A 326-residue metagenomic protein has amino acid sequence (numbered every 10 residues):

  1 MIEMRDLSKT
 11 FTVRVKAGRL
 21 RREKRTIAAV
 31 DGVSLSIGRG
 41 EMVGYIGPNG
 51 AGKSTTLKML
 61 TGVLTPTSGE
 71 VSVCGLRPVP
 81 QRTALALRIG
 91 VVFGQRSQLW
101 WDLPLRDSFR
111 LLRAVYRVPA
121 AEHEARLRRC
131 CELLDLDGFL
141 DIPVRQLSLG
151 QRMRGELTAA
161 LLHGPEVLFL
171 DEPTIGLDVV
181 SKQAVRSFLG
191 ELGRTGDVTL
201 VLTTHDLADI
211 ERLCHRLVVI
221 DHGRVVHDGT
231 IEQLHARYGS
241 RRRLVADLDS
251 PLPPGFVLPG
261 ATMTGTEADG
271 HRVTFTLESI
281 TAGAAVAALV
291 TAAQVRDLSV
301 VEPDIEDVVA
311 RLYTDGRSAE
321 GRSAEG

Functional and structural regions predicted by a protein language model:
G69-R77, L85-A86: Conserved ABC transporter NBD signature motif
R110, A114, E122-F139: Conserved ABC ATPase "signature" region
G164: Conserved catalytic motifs of ABC-family nucleotide-binding domains
L168-E172: Catalytic Walker B motif of ABC-type/P-loop ATPase nucleotide-binding domains
R186-T276: ABC transporter nucleotide-binding domain
